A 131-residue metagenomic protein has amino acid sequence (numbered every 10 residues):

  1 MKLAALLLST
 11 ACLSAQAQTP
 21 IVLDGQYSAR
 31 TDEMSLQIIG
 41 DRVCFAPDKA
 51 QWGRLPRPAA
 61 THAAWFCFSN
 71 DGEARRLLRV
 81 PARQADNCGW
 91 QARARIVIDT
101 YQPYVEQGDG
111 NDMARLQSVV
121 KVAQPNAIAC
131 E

Functional and structural regions predicted by a protein language model:
L3-L13: Sec-dependent N-terminal signal peptides
Q18-L55, A94-I96: Structural detector for short beta-strands of small beta-barrel domains
G25, A82-E106: Flexible glycine-rich surface loops and low-complexity tracts that mediate binding to linear polymers
L36-R75, P125: OB-fold (S1/OB) nucleic-acid-binding surfaces
Q102-E131: OB-fold/S1-family single-stranded nucleic acid-binding modules
